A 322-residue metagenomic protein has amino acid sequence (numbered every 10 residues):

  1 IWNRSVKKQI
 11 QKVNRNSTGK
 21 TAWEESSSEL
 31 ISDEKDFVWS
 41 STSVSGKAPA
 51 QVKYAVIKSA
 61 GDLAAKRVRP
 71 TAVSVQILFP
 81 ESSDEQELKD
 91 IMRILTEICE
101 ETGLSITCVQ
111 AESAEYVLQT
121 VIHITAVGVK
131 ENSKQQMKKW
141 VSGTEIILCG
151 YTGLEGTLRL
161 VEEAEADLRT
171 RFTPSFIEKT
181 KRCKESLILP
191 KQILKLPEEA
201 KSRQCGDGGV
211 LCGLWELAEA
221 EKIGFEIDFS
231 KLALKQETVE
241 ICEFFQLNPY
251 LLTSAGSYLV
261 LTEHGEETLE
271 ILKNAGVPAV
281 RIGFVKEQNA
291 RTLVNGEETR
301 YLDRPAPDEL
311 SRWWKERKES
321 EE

Functional and structural regions predicted by a protein language model:
W2-L148, L251: Glycine-rich phosphate/pyrophosphate-binding loop regions near the starts of catalytic domains
I31-S32, E219, E243, Y250-S254 (+2 more regions): A structural signal for short secondary-structure junctions
Y54, E162-A166, W215-K222, C242-F245 (+1 more regions): Short, solvent-exposed amphipathic alpha-helical segments in soluble enzyme and RNA/protein-processing domains
V75-L78, V109-S113, Y151, D207-G208 (+3 more regions): Short, ordered loop/turn segments at secondary-structure junctions
P80-S82, K179-T253: Active-site-proximal betaalpha loop/short-helix elements that scaffold phosphoryl/nucleotidyl transfer chemistry
K130-K184: Phosphate/diphosphate-binding glycine-rich loops and adjacent basic-rich segments that engage nucleotide
L261-E267: Helix N-cap motif at beta-to-alpha junctions
A275-E322: Acidic, Ser/Thr/Pro-rich beta/coil linker or hinge segments at domain junctions
